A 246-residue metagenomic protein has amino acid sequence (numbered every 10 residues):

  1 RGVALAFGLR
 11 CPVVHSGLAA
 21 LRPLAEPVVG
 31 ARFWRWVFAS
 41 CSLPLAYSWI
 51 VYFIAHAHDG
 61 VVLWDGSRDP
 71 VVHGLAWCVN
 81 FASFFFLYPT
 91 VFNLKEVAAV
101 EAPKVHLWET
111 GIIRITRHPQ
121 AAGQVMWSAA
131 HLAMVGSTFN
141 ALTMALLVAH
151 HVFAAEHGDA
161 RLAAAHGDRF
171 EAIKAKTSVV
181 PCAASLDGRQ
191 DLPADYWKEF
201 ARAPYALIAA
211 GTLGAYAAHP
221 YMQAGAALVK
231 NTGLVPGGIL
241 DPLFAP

Functional and structural regions predicted by a protein language model:
R1-I113, A122-P246: Membrane-anchoring alpha-helices and their flanking helix-loop junctions
